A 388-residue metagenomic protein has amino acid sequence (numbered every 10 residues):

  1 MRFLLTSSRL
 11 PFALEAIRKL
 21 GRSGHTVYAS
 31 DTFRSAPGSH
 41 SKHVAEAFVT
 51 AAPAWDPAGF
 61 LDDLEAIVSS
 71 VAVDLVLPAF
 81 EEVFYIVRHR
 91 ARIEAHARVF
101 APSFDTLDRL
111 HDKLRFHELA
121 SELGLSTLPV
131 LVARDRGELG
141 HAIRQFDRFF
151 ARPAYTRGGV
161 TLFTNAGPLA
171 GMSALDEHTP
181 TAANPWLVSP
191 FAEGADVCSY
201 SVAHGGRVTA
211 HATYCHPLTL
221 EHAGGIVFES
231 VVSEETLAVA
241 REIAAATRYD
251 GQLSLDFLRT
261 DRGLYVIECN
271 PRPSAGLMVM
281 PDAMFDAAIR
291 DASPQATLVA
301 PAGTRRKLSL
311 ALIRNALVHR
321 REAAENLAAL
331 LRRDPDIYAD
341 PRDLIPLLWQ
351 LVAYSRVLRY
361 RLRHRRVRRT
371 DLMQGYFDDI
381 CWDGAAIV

Functional and structural regions predicted by a protein language model:
M1-A101: ATP-binding N-terminal substructure of ATP-dependent carboxylate-amine bond-forming enzymes
G24-Y28, T127-L128, F149, W186: Hydrophobic anchor at the start of a short beta-strand that flanks the dinucleotide cofactor-binding loop
E94, D105-S126, R134-D135, G140-A142: Glycine-/Pro-rich loop/turn segments that contact NAD(P) or position catalytic residues in Rossmann-like domains
A120, V132, I143-L162, A182-G194 (+1 more regions): ATP-grasp fold ATP-binding core
G159, P217-F228, N270-P281: Glycine-rich phosphate/pyrophosphate-binding beta-alpha loops
L169-A238, L258-Y265: Phosphate-binding site of ATP-dependent enzymes
T247-V279: Conserved metal-phosphate-binding beta-hairpin within the catalytic cores of diverse ATP-dependent phosphoryl-transfer
A288-V388: Peripheral (often C-terminal) accessory segments that flank ATP-dependent C-N-forming ligase machineries
